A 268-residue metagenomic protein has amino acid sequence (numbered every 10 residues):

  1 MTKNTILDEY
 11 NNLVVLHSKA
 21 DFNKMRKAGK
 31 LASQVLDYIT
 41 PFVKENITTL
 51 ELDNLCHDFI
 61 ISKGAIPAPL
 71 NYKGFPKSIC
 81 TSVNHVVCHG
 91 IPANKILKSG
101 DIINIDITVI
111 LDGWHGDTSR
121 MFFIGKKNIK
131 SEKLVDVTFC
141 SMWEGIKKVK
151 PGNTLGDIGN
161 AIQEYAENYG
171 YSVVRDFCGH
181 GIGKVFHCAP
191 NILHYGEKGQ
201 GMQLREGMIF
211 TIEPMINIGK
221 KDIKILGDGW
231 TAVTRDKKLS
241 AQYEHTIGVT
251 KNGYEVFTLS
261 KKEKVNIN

Functional and structural regions predicted by a protein language model:
M1-N268: Active-site neighborhoods and metal-handling regions in enzymes and metal-associated proteins
